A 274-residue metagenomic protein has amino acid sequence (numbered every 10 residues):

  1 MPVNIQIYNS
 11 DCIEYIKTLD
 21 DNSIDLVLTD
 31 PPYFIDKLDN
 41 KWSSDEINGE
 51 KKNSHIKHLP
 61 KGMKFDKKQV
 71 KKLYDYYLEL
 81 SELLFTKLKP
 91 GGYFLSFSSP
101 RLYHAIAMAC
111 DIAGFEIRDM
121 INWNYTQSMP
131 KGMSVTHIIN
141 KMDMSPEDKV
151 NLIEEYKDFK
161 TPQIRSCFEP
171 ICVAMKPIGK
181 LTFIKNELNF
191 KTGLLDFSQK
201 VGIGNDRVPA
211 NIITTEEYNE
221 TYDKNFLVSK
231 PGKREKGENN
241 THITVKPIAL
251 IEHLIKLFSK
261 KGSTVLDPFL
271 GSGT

Functional and structural regions predicted by a protein language model:
V3-T274: Core catalytic lobe of class I
